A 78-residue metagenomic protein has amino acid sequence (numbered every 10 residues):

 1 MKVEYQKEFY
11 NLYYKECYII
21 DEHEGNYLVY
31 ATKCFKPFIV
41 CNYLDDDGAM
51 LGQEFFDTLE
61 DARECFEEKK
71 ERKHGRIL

Functional and structural regions predicted by a protein language model:
M1-E22: Negatively charged, low-complexity tracts enriched in Asp/Glu with abundant Ser/Thr
K2-E8, D45-L78: Mixed-charge, Lys/Arg-enriched low-complexity segments
K15, D21-A31, I77-L78: Extended intrinsically disordered terminal tails
E16-C17, P37, H74-G75: Low-complexity, intrinsically disordered short peptide segments enriched in small/polar/basic residues
E24-G52, E68-K69: Short aromatic-glycine-(Arg/Gly/Cys) micro-motifs in beta-strand/loop hairpins
